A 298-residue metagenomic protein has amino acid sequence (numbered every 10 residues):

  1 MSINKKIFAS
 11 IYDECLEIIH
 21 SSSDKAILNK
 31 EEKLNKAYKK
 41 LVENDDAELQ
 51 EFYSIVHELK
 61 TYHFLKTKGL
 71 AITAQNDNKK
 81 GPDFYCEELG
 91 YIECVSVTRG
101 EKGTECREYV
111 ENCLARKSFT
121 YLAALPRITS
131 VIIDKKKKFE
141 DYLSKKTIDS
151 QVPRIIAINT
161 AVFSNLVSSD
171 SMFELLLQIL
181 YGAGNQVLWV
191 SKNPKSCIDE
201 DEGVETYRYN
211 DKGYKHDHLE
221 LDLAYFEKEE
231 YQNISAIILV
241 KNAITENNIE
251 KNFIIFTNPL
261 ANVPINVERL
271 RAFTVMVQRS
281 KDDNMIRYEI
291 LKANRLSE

Functional and structural regions predicted by a protein language model:
M1-L59, D77, G103: Interdomain/boundary linker segments immediately adjacent to catalytic/signaling cores
S22-K30, E51, K60-H63, T67 (+1 more regions): Metal-dependent nuclease catalytic core centered on acidic motifs
L65, Q75-C94: Short acidic loop-to-beta-strand element that houses the catalytic metal-binding Asp/Glu of nuclease active sites
L70: Short phosphate-binding/catalytic loops that engage adenosine nucleotides
